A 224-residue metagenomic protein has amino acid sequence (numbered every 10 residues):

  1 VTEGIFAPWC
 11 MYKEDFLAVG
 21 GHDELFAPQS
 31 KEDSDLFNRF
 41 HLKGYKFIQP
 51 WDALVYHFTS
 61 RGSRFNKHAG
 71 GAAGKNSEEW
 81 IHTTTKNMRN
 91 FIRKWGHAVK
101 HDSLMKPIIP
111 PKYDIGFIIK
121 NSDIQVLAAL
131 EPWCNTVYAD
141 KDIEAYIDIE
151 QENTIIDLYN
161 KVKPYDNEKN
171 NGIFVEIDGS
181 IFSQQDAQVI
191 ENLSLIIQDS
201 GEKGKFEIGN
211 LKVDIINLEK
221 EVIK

Functional and structural regions predicted by a protein language model:
V1, A7-C10, K46-F47, R64-E168 (+1 more regions): C-terminal, non-catalytic tails of nucleotide-sugar-dependent glycosyltransferases
G4, P8-G20, F26-L54: A short, conserved alpha-helix in the catalytic core of glycosyltransferases
E24-F26, N76, L195: A generic structural signal for short
H57: Histidine-centered active-site/metal-ligand motif
A128, Q184-Q185: Active-site-adjacent loop/helix micro-motif of nuclease/hydrolase catalytic cores
K169-S180: Short beta-strand-to-loop acidic/aromatic patch adjacent to the donor-nucleotide binding site
Q185-S200: Conserved donor-nucleotide/metal-binding helix-loop-beta segment in metal-dependent transferases, i.e., the alpha-helix
